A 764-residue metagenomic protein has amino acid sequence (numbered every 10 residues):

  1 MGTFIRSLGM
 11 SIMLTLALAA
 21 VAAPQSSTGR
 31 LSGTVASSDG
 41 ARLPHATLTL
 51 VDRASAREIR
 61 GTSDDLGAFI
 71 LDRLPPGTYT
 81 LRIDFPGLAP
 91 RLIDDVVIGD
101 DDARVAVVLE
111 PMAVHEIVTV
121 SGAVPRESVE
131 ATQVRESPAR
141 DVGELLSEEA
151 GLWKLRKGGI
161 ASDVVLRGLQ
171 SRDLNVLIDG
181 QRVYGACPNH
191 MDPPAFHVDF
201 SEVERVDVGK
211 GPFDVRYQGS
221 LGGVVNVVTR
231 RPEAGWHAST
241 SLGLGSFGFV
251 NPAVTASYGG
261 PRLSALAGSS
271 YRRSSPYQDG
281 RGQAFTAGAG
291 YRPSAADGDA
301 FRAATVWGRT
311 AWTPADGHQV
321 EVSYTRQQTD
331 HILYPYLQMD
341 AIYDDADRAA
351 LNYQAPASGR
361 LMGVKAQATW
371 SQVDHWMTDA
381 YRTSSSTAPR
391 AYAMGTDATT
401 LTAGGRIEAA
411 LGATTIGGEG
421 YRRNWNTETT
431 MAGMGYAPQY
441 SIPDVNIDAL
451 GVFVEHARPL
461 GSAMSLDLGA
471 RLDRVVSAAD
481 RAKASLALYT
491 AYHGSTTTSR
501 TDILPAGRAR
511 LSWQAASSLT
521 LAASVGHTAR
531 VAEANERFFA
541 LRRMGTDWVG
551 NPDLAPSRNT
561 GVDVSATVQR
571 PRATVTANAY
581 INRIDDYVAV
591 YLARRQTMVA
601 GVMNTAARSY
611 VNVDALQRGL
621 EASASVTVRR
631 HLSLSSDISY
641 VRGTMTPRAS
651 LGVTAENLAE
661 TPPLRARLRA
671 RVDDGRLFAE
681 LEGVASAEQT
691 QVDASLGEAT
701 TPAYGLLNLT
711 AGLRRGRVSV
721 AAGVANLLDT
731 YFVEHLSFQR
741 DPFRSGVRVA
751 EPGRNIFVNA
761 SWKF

Functional and structural regions predicted by a protein language model:
A36-A41, T47-R53, D84-A89, G99-G143 (+2 more regions): Short, acidic, small-residue-rich periplasmic hinge/interaction motif at the N-terminus of Gram-negative outer-membrane
R104-V107, Q133, V142-L145, S162-V165 (+5 more regions): N-terminal periplasmic accessory domains that precede and gate Gram-negative outer-membrane beta-barrel machines
R182-K210: Short acidic/polar hinge/loop motifs at secondary-structure boundaries that mediate gating or recognition
S246-R273, F285-D330, D345-G363, G405-A410 (+3 more regions): Transmembrane beta-barrel wall of Gram-negative outer-membrane proteins
D299-F301, G317-V364, Q372-T400, T429-M431 (+1 more regions): Flexible loop and strand-edge segments within Gram-negative outer membrane beta-barrel domains
L337-G359, M394-A398, S441, V445-A449 (+9 more regions): Outer-membrane beta-barrel signature, preferentially recognizing the C-terminal barrel domain of Gram-negative
P459-L466, R474-V475, T574, Y580-I584 (+2 more regions): Gram-negative outer-membrane beta-barrel transporters
A529-R530, R583-D585, V590, A685-Q691 (+1 more regions): C-terminal beta-signal and adjacent terminal beta-strands/loops of Gram-negative outer-membrane beta-barrel proteins
